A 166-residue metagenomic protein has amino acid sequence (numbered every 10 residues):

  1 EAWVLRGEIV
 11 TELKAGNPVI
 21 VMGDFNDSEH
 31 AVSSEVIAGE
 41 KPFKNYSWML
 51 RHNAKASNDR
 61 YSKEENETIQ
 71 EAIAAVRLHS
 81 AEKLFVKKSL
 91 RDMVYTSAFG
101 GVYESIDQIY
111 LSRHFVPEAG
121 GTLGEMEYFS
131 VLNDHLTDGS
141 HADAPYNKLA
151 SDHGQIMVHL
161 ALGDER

Functional and structural regions predicted by a protein language model:
A2-R6: Short, hydrophobic/amphipathic alpha-helical packing segments that form internal helix faces or helix-helix interfaces
G7, T11-I20, N26-R166: Metal-dependent phosphoester-hydrolase catalytic domains
